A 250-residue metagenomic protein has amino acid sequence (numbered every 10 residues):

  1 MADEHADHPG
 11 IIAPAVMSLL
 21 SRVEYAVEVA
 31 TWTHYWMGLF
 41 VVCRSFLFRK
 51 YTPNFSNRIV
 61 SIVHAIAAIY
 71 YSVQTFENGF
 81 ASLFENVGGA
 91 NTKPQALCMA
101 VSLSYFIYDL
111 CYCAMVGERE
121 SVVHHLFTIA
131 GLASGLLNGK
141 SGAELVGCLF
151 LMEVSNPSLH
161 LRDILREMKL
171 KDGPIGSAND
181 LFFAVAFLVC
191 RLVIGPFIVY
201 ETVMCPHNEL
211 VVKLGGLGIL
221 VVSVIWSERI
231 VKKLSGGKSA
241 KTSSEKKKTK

Functional and structural regions predicted by a protein language model:
M1-L151, N156, I164-K250: Membrane-helix and juxtamembrane interface regions of eukaryotic multi-pass membrane proteins
L161: PAPS/PAP-binding and catalytic site of the sulfotransferase fold
